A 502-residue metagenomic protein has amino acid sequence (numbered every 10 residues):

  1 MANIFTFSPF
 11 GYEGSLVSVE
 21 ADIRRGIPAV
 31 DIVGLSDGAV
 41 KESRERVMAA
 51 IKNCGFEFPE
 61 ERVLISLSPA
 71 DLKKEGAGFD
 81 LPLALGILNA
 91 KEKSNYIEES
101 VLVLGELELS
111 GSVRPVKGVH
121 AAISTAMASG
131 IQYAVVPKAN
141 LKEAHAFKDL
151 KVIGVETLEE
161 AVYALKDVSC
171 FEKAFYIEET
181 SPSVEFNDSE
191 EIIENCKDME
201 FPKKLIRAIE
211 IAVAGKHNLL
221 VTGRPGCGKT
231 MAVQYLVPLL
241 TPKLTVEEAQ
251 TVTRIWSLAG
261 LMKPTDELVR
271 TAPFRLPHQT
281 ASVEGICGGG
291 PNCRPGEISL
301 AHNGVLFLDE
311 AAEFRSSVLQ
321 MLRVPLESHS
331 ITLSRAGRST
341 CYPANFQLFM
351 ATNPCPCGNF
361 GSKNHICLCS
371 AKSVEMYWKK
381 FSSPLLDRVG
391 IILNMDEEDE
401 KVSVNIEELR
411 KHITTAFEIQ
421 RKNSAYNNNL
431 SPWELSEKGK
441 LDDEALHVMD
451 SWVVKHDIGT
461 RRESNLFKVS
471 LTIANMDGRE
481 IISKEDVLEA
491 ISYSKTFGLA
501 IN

Functional and structural regions predicted by a protein language model:
M1-L220, C227-M231, V269, I481-K484 (+1 more regions): Peripheral, non-AAA+ core regions of ATP-driven protein-machinery
A39-R44, P59, S66-G76, N292-C293 (+1 more regions): Basic, amphipathic alpha-helical bundle interface domains used for macromolecular binding and assembly
L109, L306-F307, E313-F314: Residues immediately C-terminal
E210, P273, E284-L306: Conserved alpha-helical scaffold flanking the Walker A/P-loop in AAA+ ATPase domains
V221-M262: Walker A/P-loop
G223, G288, E310: The Walker A (P-loop) glycine that initiates the GxxxxGKT/S ATP-binding motif of P-loop NTPases
E267-G285: Inter-Walker segment of RecA-like/P-loop motor cores
N303, D309-A311, M321: Walker B catalytic acidic pair
